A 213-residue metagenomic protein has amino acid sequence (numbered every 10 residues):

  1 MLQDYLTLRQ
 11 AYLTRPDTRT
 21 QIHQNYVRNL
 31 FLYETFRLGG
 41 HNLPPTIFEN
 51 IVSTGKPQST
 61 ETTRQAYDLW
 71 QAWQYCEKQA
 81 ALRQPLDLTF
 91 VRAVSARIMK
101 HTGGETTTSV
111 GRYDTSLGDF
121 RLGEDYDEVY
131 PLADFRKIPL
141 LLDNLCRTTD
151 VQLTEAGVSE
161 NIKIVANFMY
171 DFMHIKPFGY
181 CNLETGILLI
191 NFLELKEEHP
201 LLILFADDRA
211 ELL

Functional and structural regions predicted by a protein language model:
M1-L213: FIC/Doc superfamily catalytic core
